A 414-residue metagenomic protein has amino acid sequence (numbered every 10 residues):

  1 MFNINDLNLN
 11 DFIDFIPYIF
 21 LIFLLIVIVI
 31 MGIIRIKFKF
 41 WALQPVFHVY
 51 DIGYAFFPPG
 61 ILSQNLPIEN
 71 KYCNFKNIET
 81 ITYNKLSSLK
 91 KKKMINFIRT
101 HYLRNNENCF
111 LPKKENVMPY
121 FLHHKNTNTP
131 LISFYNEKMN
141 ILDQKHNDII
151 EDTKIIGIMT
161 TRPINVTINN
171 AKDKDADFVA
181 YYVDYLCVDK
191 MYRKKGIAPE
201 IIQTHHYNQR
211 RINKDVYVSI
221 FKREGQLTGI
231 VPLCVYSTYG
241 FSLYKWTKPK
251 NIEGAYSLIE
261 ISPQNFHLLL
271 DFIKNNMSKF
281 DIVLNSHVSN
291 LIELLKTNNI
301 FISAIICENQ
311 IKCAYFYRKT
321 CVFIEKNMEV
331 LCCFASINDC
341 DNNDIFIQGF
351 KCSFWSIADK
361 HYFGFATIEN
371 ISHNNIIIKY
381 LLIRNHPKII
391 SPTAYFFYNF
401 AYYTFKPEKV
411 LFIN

Functional and structural regions predicted by a protein language model:
F2-I252, Y256-N275, D281-I292, C313-Y317 (+1 more regions): An N-terminus-focused feature that recognizes amino-terminal "leader" regions
L131-N136, F301-C307: Cytosolic beta-strand hydrophobic patch enriched in CBS
F178-K190, E325-D341: Conserved acetyl-CoA binding element of GNAT-fold acetyltransferases
N275-D281, N298-I300, Y315, M328-C332: Eukaryotic modular interaction domains in large regulatory/scaffold proteins
C307, K319, A335-I337, I368-N370: Active-site proximal loops enriched in glycine and acidic residues that flank catalytic Cys/His/Asp and coordinate
F323-E329, F346-I347, I357-K360: A structural signal for short secondary-structure junctions
I337, F346-G349: Aromatic- and glycine-enriched beta-alpha-beta binding-site module
